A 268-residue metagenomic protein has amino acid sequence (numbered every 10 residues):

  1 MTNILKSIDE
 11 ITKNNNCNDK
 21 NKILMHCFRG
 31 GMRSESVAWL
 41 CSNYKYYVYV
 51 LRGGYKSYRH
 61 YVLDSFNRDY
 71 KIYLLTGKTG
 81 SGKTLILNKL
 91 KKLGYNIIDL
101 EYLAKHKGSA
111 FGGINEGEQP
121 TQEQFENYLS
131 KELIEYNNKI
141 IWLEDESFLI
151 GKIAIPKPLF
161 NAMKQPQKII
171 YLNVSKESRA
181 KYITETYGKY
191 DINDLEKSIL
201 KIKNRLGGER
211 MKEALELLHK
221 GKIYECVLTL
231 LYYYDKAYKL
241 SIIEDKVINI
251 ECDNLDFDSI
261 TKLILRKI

Functional and structural regions predicted by a protein language model:
T2-L51: Catalytic cysteine-centered active loop of the rhodanese-like fold, especially the PTP/DSP P-loop
N16-N18, D64-Y70: Phosphate-binding P-loop
L24, Y49, Y73, N96-I98 (+3 more regions): Hydrophobic/aromatic beta-strand patches that form the interior of the parallel beta-sheet core in alpha/beta enzyme
R33, Y73-K92: Glycine-rich phosphate-binding P-loop
Y46-R59, D99-A104: A short glycine-rich beta-strand->turn/loop micro-motif centered on a GG-aromatic cluster
N67-S81, E118-Y128, Y190-S198: A polyampholytic, Gly/Pro-enriched intrinsically disordered region
K92-A162: Conserved nucleotide-sensing/catalytic segment adjacent to the nucleotide-binding pocket in NTP-handling enzymes
M163-Q167, N173-I268: Conserved NTP phosphate-binding and transfer environment spanning the P-loop NTPase/kinase superfamily
